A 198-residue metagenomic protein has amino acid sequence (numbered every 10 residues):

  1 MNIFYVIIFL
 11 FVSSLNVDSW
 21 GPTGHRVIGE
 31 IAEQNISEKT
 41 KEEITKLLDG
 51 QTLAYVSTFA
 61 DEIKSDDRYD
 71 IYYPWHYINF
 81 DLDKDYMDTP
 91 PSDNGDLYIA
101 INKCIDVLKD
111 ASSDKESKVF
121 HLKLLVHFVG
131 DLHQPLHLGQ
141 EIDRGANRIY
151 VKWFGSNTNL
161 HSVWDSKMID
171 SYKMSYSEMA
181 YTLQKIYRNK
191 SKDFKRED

Functional and structural regions predicted by a protein language model:
I3-S13: Sec-dependent N-terminal signal peptides
D18-F128, P135-D198: N-terminal, motif-rich segments that launch catalysis or mediate targeting to/interaction with membranes, typified by
